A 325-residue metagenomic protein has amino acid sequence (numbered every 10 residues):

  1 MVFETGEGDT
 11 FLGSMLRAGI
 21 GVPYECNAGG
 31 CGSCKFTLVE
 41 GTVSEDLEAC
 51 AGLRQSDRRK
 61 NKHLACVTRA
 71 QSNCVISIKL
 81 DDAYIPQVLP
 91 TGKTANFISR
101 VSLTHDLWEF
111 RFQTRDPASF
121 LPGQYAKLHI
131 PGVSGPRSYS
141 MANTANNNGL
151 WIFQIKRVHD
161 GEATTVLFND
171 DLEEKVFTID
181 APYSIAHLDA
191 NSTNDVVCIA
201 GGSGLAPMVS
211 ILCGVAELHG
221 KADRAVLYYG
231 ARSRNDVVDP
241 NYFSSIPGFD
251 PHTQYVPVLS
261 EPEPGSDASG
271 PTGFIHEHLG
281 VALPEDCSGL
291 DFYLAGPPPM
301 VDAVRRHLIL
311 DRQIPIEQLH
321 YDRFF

Functional and structural regions predicted by a protein language model:
M1-T68, N73-C74, D223-F325: Reductase modules of NAD(P)H-dependent flavoproteins
F36, L128, T178-I179: A generic structural signal for residues embedded in beta-strands
V39-T42, D81, P131, P182-Y183: Short, surface-exposed secondary-structure boundary micro-motifs
H63-P86, K175-I179: Short, structured interface segments
I85, L89-K175, N194, A231-S233 (+1 more regions): Ferredoxin-reductase
G123, G204, P297: Short, conserved phosphate/pyrophosphate- and ester-handling motifs at nucleotide-, phospho-/glycolipid
A181-T193: A short, basic/flexible loop-to-alpha-helix module at the beginning of a structural domain
H187, V196-I199, S203-L218: Phosphate-binding glycine-rich loops and their immediate beta-loop-alpha structural context
